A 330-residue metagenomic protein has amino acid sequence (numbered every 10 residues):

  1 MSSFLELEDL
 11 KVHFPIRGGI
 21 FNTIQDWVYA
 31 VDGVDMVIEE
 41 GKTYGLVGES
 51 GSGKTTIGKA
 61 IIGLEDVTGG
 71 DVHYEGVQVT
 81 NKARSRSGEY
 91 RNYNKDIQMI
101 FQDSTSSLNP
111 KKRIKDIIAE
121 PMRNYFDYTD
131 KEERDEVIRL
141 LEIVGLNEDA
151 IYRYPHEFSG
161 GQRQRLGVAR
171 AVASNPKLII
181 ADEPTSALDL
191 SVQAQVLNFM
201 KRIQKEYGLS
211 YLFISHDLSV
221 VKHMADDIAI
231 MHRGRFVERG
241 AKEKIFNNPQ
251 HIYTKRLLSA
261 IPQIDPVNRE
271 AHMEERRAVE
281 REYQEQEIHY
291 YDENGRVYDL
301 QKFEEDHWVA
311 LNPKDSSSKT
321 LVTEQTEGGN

Functional and structural regions predicted by a protein language model:
S3, R17-N22, K242-T326: Short catalytic/signature loops enriched in Gly
G70-N81: Conserved ABC transporter NBD signature motif
K131-D149, L258: Conserved ABC ATPase "signature" region
Y154-F158, Q162: Conserved ABC ATPase signature
A173-K177: A short, proline-enriched helix->beta-strand linker immediately N-terminal to the Walker B motif in ABC-type P-loop
V221-H223: A short, surface-exposed alpha-helical micro-motif characterized by mixed small hydrophobic and charged/polar residues
